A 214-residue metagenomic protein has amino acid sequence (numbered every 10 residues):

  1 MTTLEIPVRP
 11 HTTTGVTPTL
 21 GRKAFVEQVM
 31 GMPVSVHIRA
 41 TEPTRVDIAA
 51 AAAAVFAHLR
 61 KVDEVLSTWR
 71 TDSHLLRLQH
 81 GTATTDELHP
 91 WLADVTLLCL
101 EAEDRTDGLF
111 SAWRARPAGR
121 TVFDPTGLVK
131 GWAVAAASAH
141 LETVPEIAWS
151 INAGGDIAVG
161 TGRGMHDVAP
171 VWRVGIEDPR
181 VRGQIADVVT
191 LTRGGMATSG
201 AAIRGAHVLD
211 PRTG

Functional and structural regions predicted by a protein language model:
M1-T213: Mature catalytic core of soluble alpha/beta enzymes
